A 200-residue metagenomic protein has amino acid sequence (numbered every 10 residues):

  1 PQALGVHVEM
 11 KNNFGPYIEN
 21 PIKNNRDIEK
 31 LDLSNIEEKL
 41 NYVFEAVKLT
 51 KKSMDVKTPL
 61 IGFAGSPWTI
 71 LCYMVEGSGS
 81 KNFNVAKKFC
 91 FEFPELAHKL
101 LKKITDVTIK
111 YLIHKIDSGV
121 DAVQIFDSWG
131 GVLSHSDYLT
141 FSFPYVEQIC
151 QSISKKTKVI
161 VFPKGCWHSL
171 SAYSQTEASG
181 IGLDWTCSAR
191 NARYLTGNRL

Functional and structural regions predicted by a protein language model:
P1-N13: Glycine-rich loop at the start of a catalytic domain that most often binds anionic cofactors/ligands
Q2-L4, I22, F83-N84, D127: A generic, residue-level signal for flexible/boundary positions that often mark functional hotspots
N13-K52: A gly/proline- and charged-residue-enriched helix-loop-helix capping module
K39-L200: Active-site loop segments of alpha/beta catalytic cores
